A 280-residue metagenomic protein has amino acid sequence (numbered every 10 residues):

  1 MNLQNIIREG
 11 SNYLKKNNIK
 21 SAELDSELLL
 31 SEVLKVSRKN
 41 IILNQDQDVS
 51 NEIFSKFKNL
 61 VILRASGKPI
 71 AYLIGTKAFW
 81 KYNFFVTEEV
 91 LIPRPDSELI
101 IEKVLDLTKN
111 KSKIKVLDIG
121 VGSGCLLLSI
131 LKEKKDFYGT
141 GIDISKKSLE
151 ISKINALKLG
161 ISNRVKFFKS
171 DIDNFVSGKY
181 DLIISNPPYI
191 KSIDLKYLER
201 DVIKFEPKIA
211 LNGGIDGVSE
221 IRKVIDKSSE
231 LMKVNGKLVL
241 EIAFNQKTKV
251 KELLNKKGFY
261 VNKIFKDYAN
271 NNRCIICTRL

Functional and structural regions predicted by a protein language model:
M1-F57: A short N-terminal interaction module
L29, G67, S97, L126 (+5 more regions): Residue-level signal for inorganic ion chemistry
E32-L107: Conserved AdoMet
P93, D118, G141, G213 (+1 more regions): Conserved SAM-binding loop
D96-Y197: Conserved SAM/SAH cofactor-binding pocket of Class I
I161, E206, M232-V234: Helix-to-beta-strand junctions that scaffold the AdoMet/dcAdoMet cofactor pocket in Class I SAM-dependent enzymes
Y189-E220: Mobile active-site "lid"/loop adjacent to the S-adenosyl-L-methionine
I215-T278: Conserved Class I SAM-dependent methyltransferase catalytic core
